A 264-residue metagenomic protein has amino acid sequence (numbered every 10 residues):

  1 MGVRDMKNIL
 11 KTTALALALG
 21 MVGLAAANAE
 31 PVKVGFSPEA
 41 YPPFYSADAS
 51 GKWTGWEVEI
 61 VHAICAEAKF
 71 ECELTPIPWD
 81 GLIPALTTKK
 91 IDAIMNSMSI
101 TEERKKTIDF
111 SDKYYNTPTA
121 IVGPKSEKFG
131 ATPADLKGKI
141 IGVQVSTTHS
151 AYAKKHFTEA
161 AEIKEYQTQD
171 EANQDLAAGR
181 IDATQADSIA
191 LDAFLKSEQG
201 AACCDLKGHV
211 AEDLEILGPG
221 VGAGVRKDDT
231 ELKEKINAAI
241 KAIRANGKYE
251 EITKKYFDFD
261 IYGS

Functional and structural regions predicted by a protein language model:
D5, G23-A29: Sec/Tat signal peptide C-region and signal peptidase I cleavage site
A29-M98, K106, N246, K255 (+1 more regions): Extracytoplasmic small-molecule ligand-binding "clamshell" domains of the periplasmic binding protein/Venus flytrap
V34, P38-Y41, W53-A66, A120-N173 (+1 more regions): Bilobed "Venus flytrap"/periplasmic-binding protein-like clamshell domains and structurally analogous long
P38-E39, N116-G123, K196-N237, F257-S264: Periplasmic-binding protein-like
V58-E67, E127, K139-I140, V145-T147 (+1 more regions): Extended ligand-binding regions for polar small-molecule ligands
A66-E67, T75-P76, D80-D92, T107-D109 (+2 more regions): Short helices/loops that flank or line small-molecule/ion binding pockets
E71-E73, T148-K164, D205-K207, K235-S264: Ligand-binding clefts/hinges and TM-proximal coupling segments of bilobed small-molecule sensing domains
G81-P84, M98-K106, K154-K155, D182-L217: A ligand-binding cleft/hinge motif common to bilobed small-molecule-binding domains
